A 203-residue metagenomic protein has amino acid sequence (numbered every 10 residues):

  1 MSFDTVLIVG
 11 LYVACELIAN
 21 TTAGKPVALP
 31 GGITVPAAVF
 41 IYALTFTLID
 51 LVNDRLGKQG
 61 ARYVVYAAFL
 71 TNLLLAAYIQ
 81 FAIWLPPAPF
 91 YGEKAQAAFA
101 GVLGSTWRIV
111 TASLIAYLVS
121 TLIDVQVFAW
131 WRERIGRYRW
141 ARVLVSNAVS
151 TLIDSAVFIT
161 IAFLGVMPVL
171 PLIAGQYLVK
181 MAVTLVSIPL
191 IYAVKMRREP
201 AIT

Functional and structural regions predicted by a protein language model:
M1, G24-G31, L103-R108, G136-W140: Short juxtamembrane and helix-loop transition motifs at transmembrane-helix boundaries in membrane proteins
M1-F69, L73: Hydrophobic transmembrane alpha-helices
M1-S2, A98-L103, R132-R137, I161-V166: Helix-boundary and loop/linker segments of multi-pass membrane transporters
I8, Y12, A38, Y42 (+10 more regions): Alpha-helical transmembrane segments of multi-pass membrane proteins, especially transporters and channels
C15-N20, T45, T71, L75 (+9 more regions): Alpha-helical transmembrane segments of multipass membrane proteins
F69, L85, V102-S120, W130 (+3 more regions): Membrane-embedded alpha-helical bundles of multi-pass transporters/translocases, especially carrier/permease families
F81-T106: Membrane-interface interhelical connector segments
F128-W130, S146-N147, A156-L164: A structural feature that tracks compact, well-ordered secondary-structure segments with a strong bias toward
